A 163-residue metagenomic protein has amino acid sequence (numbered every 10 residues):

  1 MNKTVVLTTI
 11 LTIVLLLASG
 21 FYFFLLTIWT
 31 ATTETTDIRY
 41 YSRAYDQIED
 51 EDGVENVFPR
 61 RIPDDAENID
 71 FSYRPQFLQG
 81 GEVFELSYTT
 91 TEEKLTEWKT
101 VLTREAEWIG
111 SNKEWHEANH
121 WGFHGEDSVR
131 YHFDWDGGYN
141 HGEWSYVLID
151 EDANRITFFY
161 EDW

Functional and structural regions predicted by a protein language model:
M1-K3, R43, T100: Hydrophobic transmembrane signal anchors and adjacent membrane-proximal interface regions, especially in viral
M1-Y22: N-terminal Sec-pathway targeting helices
V5-V6, V14, V54-V57, V83 (+3 more regions): Extended aliphatic helical segments
V6-L7, P63-N68, W98, I109: A broad "ordered helical/assembly scaffold" signature
G20-E92: N-terminal export/targeting and maturation segments
W98-W163: Extracytoplasmic electrostatic interaction patches
